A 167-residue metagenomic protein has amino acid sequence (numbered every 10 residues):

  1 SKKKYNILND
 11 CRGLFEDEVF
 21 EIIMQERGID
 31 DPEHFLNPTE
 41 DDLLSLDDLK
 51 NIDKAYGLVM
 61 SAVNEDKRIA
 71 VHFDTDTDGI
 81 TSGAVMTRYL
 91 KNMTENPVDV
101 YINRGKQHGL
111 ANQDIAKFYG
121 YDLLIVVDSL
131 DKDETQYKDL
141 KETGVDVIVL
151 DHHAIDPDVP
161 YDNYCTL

Functional and structural regions predicted by a protein language model:
S1-L167: Replace "Mg2+/Mn2+-dependent" with "divalent metal-dependent
